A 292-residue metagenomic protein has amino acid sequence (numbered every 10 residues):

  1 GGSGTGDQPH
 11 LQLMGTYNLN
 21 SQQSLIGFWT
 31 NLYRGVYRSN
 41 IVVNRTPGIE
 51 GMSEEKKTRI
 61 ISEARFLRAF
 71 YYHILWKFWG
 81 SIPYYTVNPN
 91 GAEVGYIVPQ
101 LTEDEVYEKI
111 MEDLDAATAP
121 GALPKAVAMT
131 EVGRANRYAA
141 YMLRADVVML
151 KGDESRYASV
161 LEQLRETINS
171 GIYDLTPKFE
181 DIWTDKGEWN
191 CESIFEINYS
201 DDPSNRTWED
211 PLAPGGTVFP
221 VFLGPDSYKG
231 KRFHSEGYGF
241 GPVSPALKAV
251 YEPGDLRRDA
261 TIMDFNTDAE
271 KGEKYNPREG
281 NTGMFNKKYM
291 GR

Functional and structural regions predicted by a protein language model:
G1-S3, Y107, M111, D115-A116 (+2 more regions): An aromatic- and glycine-enriched ligand-binding surface/loop that stacks and positions planar moieties
S3-W79, G95-E108, L114-M129, G291-R292: Conserved, well-structured interaction surfaces
G4-T5, K271-R292: Active-site beta-strand/loop architecture of penicillin-binding DD-peptidases
M14, Q23, Y96, W208-A213 (+3 more regions): Surface-exposed loop/interface segments of Gram-negative outer-membrane beta-barrel transport/assembly proteins
I49, S53, I82, E154-S155 (+1 more regions): Alpha-solenoid repeat scaffolds
M52, Y84-V87, K125-V127, L175-K178: Short, hydrophobic secondary-structure boundary micro-motifs
W76-P83, L150-E154: Short coil/turn linking the two alpha-helices of tandem helical-hairpin repeats
V87-V94: Short linear capping/connector segments at secondary-structure termini
